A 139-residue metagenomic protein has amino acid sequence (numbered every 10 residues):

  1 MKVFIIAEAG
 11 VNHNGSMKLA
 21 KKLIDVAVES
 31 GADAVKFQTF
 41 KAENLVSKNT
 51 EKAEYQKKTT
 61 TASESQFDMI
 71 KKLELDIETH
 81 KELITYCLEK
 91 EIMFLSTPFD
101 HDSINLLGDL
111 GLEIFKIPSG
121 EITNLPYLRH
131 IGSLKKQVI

Functional and structural regions predicted by a protein language model:
M1-N12, E54, T61-F67, K81-E82: N-terminal small/glycine-rich loop or linker at the start of catalytic domains across soluble metabolic enzymes
V3, S16-M17, S47-K48, D76-H80 (+2 more regions): Active-site-adjacent beta->alpha loops and helix N-cap segments on the catalytic face of soluble alpha/beta enzymes
E8, A27, L107: Conserved, mostly hydrophobic/aromatic
G10-N12, F40-A42, F99-H101, G120: Active-site beta-loop-alpha junctions enriched in small/polar residues
K22-K41, G111: Catalytic domains of carbohydrate-active enzymes, especially glycoside hydrolases
G31, G108-F115, G132-V138: Glycine-enriched alpha-helix->loop->beta-strand junction motifs that scaffold or abut catalytic
D33-E74: Glycine-rich, proline-tolerant flexible connector loops at the mouths of alpha/beta enzymes
I70-D76, M93-D100, E113-N124, Q137-I139: Catalytic beta/alpha-barrel core
